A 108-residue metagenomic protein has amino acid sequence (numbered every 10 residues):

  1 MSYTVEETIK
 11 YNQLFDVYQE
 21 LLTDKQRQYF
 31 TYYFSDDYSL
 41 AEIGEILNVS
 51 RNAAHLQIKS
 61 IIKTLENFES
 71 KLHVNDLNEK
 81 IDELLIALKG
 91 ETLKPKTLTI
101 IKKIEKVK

Functional and structural regions predicted by a protein language model:
Y3-Y18: Short, Lys/Arg-enriched N-terminal segment that forms or immediately precedes the first helix of a structured domain
D24-D36: Short amphipathic alpha helix immediately N-terminal
I43-G44: Hydrophobic positions on the alpha-helical face of helix-turn-helix-like DNA-binding modules
S50-R51: Helix-turn-helix DNA-binding motif, specifically the short coil turn and the N-cap/start of the second
I62-E69: C-terminal flanking helix
L72-P95: Intrinsically disordered, low-complexity basic tails/linkers immediately adjacent to helix-turn-helix/homeobox/MYB/SANT
K96-K108: Amphipathic heptad-repeat alpha-helical coiled-coil/stalk segments that mediate oligomerization, filament/stalk
